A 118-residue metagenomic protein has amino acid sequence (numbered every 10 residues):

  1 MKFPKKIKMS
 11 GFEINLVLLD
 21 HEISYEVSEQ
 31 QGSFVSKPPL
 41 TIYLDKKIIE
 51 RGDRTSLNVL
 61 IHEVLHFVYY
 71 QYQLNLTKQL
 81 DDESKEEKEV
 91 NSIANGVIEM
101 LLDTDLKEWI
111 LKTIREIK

Functional and structural regions predicted by a protein language model:
M1-R54, Q71-K118: Metalloprotease/metallohydrolase-associated module, dominated by Zn2+-dependent proteases
N58-Y70: Active-site recognition of the HExxH zinc-binding catalytic motif
